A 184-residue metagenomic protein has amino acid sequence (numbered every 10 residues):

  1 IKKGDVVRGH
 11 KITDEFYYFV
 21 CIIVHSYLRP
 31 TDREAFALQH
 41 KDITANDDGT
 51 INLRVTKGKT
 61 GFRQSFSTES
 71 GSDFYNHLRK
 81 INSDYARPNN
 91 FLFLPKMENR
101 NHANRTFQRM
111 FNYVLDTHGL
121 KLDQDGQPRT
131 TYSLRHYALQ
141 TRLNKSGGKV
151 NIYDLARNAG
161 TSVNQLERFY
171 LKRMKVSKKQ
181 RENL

Functional and structural regions predicted by a protein language model:
I1-D32: Basic, Lys/Arg- and aromatic-enriched nucleic-acid-binding interface segment
T13-Y18, R100-R105, L122-S146, R157-A159 (+1 more regions): Short basic/aromatic active-site micro-motif
E15, L28-T31, Q64, R79-N82 (+1 more regions): Short, cationic motifs built from Arg/Lys/His that form the positively charged side of catalytic pockets
C21, H25, T31-E34, Y113 (+3 more regions): C-terminal catalytic core of tyrosine-transesterase DNA break-rejoin enzymes
L38-K41, Y137: Structural detector for helix-capping/boundary residues
D42-T50, P128, G147-F169: Short, polar N-cap/turn motifs at the start of nucleic acid-interacting alpha helices
V55-G61, N99, R157-N183: Catalytic-site neighborhood detector that most strongly recognizes the C-terminal catalytic loop/helix of tyrosine
K57-R79, P88-L115, T130: C-terminal catalytic core of Y-nucleophile DNA break-rejoin enzymes
